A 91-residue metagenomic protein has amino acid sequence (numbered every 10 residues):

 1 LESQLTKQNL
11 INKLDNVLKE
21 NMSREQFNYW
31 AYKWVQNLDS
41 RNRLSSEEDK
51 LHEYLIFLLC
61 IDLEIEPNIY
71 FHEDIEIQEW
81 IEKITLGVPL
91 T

Functional and structural regions predicted by a protein language model:
L1-T91: Acidic, Ser/Pro/Thr-rich low-complexity regulatory regions and the short amphipathic helical interaction modules they
